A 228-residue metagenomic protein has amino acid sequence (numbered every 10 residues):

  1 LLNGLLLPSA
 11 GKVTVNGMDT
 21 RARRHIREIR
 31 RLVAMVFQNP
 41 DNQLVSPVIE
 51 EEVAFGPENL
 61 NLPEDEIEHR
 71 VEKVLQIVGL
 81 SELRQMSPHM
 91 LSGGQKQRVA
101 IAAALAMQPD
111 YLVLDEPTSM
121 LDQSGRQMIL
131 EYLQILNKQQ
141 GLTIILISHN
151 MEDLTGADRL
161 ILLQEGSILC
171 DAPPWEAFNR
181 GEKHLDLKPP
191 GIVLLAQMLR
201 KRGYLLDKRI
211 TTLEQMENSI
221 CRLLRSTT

Functional and structural regions predicted by a protein language model:
N3: Helix-to-loop junction immediately C-terminal to a conserved catalytic motif
G11-R21, I29: Conserved ABC transporter NBD signature motif
D65-L83: Conserved ABC ATPase "signature" region
S87-L91, Q95: Conserved ABC ATPase signature
Q108: Conserved catalytic motifs of ABC-family nucleotide-binding domains
L112-D115: Catalytic Walker B motif of ABC-type/P-loop ATPase nucleotide-binding domains
S167-I192: Conserved beta-strand-loop-alpha-helix hinge in the C-terminal portion of ABC ATPase nucleotide-binding domains
